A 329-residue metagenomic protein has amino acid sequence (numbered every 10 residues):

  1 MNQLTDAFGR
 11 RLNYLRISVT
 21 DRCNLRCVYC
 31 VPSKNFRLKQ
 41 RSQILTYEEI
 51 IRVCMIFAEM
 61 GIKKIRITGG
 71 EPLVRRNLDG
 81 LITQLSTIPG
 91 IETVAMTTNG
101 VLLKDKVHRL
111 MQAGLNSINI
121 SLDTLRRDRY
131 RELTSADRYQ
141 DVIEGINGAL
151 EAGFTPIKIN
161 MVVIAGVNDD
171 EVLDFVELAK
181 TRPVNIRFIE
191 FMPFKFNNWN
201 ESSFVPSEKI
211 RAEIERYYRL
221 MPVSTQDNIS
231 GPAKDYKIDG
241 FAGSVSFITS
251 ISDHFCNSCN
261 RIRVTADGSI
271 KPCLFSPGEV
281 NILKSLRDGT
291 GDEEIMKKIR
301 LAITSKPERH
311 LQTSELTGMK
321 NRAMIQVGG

Functional and structural regions predicted by a protein language model:
M1-Y14, K180-T181, F191-F194, N198-G329: Auxiliary Fe-S-binding modules of radical SAM enzymes
F8-Y47: Canonical Radical SAM [4Fe-4S] cluster-binding loop centered on the CxxxCxxC motif and its immediate flanking residues
Y14, S18, R66, T97 (+5 more regions): Conserved beta-strand segments that form the floor/walls of ligand-binding pockets within enzyme and binding domains
D21-C23, V31-K34, L122-T124, E190 (+1 more regions): Short, small-residue-rich loop/turn micro-motifs
L25, R127-D128, H254, V280: Glycine-centered loop/turn positions within well-structured domains that cap or flank conserved ligand/cofactor-binding
R26, C30, R75, D128 (+3 more regions): Residues that scaffold the ATP/ADP-binding catalytic core of kinase and kinase-like folds
N35-Q40, K104, R126-L133, F194-N200 (+1 more regions): A short acidic, helix-capping loop that chelates divalent metal ions and anchors anionic groups
I44-I67, V74-I189: Radical SAM/AdoMet-radical enzyme domain recognition
